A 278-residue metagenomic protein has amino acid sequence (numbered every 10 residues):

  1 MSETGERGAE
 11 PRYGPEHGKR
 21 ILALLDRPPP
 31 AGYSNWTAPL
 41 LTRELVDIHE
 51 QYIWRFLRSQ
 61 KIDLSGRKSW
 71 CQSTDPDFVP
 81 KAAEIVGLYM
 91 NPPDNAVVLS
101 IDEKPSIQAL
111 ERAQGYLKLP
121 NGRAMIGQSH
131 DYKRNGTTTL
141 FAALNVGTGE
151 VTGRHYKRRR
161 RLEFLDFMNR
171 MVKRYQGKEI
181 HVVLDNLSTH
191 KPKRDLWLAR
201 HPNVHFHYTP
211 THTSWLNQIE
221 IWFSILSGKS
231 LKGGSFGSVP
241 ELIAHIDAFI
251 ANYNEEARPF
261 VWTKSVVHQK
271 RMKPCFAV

Functional and structural regions predicted by a protein language model:
M1-R12, F56-P92, E111-G122: Basic, flexible linker segments flanking DNA-binding modules in nucleic acid-interacting mobile-element proteins
S2-Y52, P92-P93: A short, amphipathic alpha-helix used for macromolecular contacts
K81-D166, V267-A277: Extended, low-complexity cationic-aromatic segments
E111, E241-V278: C-terminal domain-tail junction helix/linker
I126-Y132, L198-Q218, G234-F236: RNase H-like polynucleotidyl transferase catalytic core
V151, H207, I219-E241, N252-N254: Active-site proximal helix-loop segment of RNase H-like, two-metal nucleases, encompassing DDE(D)
L162-H181: Short, basic/hydrophobic alpha-helical segments
K178-H190: Acidic/histidine-rich, metal-coordinating catalytic segments
